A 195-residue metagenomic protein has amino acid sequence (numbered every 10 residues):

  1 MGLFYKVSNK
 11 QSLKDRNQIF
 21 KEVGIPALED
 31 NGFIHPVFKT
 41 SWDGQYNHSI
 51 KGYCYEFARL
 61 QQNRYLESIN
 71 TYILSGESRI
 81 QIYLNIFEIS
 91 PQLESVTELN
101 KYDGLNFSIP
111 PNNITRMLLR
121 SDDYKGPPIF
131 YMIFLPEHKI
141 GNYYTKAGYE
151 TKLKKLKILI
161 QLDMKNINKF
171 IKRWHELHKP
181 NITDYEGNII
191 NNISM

Functional and structural regions predicted by a protein language model:
G2-V23, H35-M195: Intrinsically disordered, low-complexity regulatory regions enriched in serine/threonine/proline and acidic residues
